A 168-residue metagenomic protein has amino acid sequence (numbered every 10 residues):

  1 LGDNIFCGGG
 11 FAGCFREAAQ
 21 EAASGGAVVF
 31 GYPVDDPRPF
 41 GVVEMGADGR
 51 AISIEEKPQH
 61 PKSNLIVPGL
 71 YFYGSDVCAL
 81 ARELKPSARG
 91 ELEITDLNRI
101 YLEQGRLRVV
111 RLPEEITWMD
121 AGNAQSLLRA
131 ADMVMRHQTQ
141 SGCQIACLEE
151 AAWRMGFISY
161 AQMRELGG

Functional and structural regions predicted by a protein language model:
L1-A47, F72-S75, A79-L84: Conserved beta-loop-beta/alpha segment of the NTase-like Rossmann-fold superfamily that binds/positions NTPs
A19-Q20, R50-E150, R154-F157, A161-Q162: Catalytic-core segments of class I nucleotidyltransferases/pyrophosphorylases that form NMP-activated intermediates
E165-G167: Long, charged alpha-helical interface segments
